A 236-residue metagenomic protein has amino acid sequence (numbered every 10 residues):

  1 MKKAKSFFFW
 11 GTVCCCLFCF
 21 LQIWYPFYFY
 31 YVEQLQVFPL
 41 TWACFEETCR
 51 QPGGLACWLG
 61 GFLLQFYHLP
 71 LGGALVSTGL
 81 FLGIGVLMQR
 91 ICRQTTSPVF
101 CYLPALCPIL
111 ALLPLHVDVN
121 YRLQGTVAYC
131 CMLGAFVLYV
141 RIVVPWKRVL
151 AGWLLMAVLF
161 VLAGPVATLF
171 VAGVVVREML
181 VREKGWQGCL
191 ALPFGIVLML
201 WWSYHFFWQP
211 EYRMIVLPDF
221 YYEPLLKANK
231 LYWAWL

Functional and structural regions predicted by a protein language model:
M1-L17: Start-transfer (signal-anchor) and selected internal transmembrane alpha helices of multi-pass inner/ER membrane
K2-K3, Q89-F100, I142-R148, M179-C189: Membrane-interface helix-boundary motifs at transmembrane edges
F18-L80: Membrane-interface coil-to-helix junctions
W24-F27, Y31, A111-V119, M179 (+1 more regions): Juxtamembrane "helix-exit" motif on the non-cytosolic side of transmembrane helices
Y31-Q34, C49-G53, S77, F100-P145 (+3 more regions): Membrane-interface micro-motifs in multi-pass membrane enzymes
T78-T95, G134-L138: Transmembrane-helix motifs of polytopic, lipid-linked glycan transferases
L123, I142-L180, I196-W208: Transmembrane helices and adjacent periplasmic/lumenal helix-loop junctions of polyprenol-phosphate-dependent
F194-L236: Membrane-embedded alpha-helical segments of integral membrane proteins
